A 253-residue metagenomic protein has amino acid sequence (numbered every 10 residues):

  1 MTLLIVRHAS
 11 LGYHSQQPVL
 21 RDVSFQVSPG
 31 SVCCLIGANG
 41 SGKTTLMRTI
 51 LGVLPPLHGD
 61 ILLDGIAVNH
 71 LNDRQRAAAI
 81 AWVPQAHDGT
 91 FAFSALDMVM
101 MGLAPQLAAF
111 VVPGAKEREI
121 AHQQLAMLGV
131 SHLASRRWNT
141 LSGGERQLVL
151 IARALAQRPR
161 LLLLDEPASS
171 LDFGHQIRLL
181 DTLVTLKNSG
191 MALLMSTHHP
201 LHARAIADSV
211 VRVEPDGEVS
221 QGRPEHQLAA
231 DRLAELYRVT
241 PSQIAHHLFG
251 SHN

Functional and structural regions predicted by a protein language model:
M1-V6, S10-D22, N72, T90: A short, flexible loop at the N-terminus of ABC-type nucleotide-binding domains that lies
I36-A38: The feature captures the beta-strand-to-loop junction immediately N-terminal to the Walker
L51: Helix-to-loop junction immediately C-terminal to a conserved catalytic motif
G59-A67, R76: Conserved ABC transporter NBD signature motif
M100, A115-L133: Conserved ABC ATPase "signature" region
R137-L141, E145: Conserved ABC ATPase signature
L162-E166: Catalytic Walker B motif of ABC-type/P-loop ATPase nucleotide-binding domains
